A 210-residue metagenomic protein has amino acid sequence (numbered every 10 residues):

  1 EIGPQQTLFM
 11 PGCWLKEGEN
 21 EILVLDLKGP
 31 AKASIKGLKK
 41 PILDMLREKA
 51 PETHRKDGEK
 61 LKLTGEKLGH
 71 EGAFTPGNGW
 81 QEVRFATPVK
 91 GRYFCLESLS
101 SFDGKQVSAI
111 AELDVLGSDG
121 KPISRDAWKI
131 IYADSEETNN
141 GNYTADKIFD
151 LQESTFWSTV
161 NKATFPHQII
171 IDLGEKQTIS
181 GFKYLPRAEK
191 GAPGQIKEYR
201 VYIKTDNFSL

Functional and structural regions predicted by a protein language model:
E1-L8, T64-N78: Solvent-exposed beta-strand/loop surfaces of large extracellular or lumenal domains
I2-P4, G12-L61: An acidic-aromatic loop/edge-strand motif
M10-P11, P122: Short, solvent-exposed coil/turn linker segments
E52, K60-L63, P76-A127, S135-T138 (+1 more regions): Aromatic, loop-rich ligand-recognition surfaces of beta-strand-rich domains
